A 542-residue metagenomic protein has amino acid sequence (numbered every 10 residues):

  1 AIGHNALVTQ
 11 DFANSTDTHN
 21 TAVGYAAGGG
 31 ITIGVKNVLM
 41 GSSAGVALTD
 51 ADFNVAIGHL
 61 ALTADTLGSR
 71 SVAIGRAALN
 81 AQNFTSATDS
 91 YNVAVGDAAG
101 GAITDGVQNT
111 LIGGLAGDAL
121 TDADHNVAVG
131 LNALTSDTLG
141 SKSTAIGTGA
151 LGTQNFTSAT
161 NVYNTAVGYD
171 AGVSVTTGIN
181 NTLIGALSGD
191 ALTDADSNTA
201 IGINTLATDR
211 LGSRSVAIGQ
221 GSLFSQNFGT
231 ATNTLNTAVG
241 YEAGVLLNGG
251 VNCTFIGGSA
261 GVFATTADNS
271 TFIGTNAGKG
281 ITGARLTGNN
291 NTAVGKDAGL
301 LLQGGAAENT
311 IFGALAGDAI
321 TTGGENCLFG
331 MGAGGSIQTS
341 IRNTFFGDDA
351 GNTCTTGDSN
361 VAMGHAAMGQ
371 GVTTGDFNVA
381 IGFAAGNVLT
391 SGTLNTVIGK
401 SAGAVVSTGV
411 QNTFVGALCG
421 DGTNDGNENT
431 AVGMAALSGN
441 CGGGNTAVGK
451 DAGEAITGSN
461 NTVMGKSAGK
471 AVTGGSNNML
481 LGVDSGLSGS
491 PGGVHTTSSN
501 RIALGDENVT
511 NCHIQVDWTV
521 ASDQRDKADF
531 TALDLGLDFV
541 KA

Functional and structural regions predicted by a protein language model:
A1-S522: Glycine- and small/polar-enriched repetitive beta-structure motifs of secreted/surface proteins
S522-A542: Intramolecular chaperone/auto-protease modules of tailspike-like proteins
